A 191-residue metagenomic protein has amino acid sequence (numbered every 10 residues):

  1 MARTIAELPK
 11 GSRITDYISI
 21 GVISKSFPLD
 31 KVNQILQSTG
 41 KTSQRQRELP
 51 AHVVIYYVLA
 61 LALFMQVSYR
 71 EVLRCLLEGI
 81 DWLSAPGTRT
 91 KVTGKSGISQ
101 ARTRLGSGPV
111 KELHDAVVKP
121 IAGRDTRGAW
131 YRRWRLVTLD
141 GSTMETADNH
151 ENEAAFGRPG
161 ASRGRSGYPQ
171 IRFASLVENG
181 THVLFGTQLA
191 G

Functional and structural regions predicted by a protein language model:
M1-G191: Conserved, well-structured functional cores that handle cations and Mg-NTP chemistry
